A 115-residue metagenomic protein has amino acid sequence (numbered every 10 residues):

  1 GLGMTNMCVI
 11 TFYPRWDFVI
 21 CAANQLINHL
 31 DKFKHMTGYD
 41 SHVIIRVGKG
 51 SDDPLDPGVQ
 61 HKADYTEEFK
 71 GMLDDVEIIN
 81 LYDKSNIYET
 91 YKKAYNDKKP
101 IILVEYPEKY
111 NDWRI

Functional and structural regions predicted by a protein language model:
G1-I115: Conserved thiamine diphosphate
